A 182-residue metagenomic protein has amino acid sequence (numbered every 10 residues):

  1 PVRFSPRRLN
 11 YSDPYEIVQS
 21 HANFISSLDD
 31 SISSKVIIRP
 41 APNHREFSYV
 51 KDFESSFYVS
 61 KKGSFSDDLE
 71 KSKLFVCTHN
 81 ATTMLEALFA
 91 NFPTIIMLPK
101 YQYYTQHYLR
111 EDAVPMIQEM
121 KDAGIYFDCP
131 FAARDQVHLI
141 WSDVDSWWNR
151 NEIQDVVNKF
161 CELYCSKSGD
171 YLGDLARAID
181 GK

Functional and structural regions predicted by a protein language model:
P1-P6, I153-Q154, G181: A nucleotide-sugar donor-handling region in carbohydrate enzymes
P1-V50: Conserved catalytic-core segment of nucleotide-activated headgroup transferases in glycan assembly
R8-L9, S48-S55, L74, H79-Y164: Catalytic binding pocket for nucleotide-activated donors in carbohydrate/polymer assembly enzymes
D13-N23, C129-A132, K167, Y171: Soluble or luminal CAZymes and related metallo-dependent hydrolases
I38, S55-G63: Active-site donor-binding acidic/aromatic loop of nucleotide-activated sugar and phosphosugar transferases involved
K62-S72, F89: Short acidic alpha-helix that forms the nucleotide-activated donor recognition element in Leloir-type transferases
Y164-K182: C-terminal alpha-helical cap of glycosyltransferases
